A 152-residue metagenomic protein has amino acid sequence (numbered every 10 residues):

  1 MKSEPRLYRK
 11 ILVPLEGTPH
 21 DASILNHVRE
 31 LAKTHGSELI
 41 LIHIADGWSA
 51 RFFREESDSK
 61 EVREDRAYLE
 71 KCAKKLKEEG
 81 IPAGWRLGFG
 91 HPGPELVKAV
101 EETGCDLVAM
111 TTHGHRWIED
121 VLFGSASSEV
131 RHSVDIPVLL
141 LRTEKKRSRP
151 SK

Functional and structural regions predicted by a protein language model:
M1, A99-K152: Gly/Ser-rich helix-loop-strand patches that form or flank binding pockets for ribonucleotide-derived cofactors
K2-E55, S133, K146: Small/aliphatic-rich secondary-structure junction motif
L12-V13, L31, L39-L41, Y68 (+3 more regions): Short, structured motif recognition centered on aromatic/hydrophobic residues
D58-E70: Short, surface-exposed alpha-helical segments at coil->helix boundaries
P82-R86: Rossmann-fold cofactor-recognition segment
L87-E95: Charged docking surfaces used in two-component/phosphorelay signaling
